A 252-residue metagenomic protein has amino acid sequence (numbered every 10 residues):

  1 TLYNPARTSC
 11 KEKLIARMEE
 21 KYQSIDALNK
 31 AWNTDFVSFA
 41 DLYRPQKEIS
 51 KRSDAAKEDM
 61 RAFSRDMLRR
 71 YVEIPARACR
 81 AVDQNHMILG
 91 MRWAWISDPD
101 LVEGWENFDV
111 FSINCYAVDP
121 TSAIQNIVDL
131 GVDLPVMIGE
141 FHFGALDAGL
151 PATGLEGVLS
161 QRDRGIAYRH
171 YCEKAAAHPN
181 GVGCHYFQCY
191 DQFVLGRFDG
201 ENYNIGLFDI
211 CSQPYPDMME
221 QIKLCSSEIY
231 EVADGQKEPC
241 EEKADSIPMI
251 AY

Functional and structural regions predicted by a protein language model:
T1-A6, M87-I124, Y190-N202: Substrate-binding cleft/loops of secretory-pathway carbohydrate-active enzymes
T1-S97, L101: Polysaccharide-binding and catalytic clefts of secreted carbohydrate-active enzymes
L2-L14, F187-Y252: Aromatic-rich peripheral "rim/lid" segments of glycoside hydrolase catalytic domains that contact and position glycan
L2-P5, R17-E19, D54-R69, F108-V118 (+2 more regions): The substrate-binding groove and active-site-proximal loops of carbohydrate-active enzymes, especially glycoside
S24, C79, F111, E140 (+1 more regions): Conserved, mostly hydrophobic/aromatic
T34-V37, N85-L89, D109-V110, P135-M137 (+1 more regions): Structural preference for beta-strand elements that scaffold enzyme active sites
P45-R61, A94, V132-Y171, H178 (+1 more regions): Active-site clefts of carbohydrate-active enzymes
V72-R77, I124-Q125, Y168, C172: Generic structural signal for well-ordered alpha-helices, preferentially at hydrophobic/aromatic core positions
